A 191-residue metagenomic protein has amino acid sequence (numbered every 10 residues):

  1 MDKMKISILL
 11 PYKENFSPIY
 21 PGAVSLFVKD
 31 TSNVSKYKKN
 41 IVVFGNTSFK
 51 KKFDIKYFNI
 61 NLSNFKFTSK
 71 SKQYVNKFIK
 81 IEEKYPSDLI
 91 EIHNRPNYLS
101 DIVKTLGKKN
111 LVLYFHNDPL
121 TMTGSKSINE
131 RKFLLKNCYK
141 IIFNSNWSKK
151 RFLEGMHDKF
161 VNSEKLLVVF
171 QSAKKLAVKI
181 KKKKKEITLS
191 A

Functional and structural regions predicted by a protein language model:
K3-P21: Nucleotide-activated donor-dependent transferases that construct or modify glycoconjugates
S7, I142, V169, L176 (+1 more regions): Conserved donor-binding/catalytic core segment of Leloir-type glycosyltransferases
P11, F27, F44-N46, I92-N94 (+2 more regions): Replace "coordinates the UDP/GDP/TDP-sugar" with "coordinates nucleotide-activated sugar donors
Y12-P18, F27-S69, N162-S163: N-terminal strand-loop element at the rim of the active site of nucleotide-sugar-dependent glycosyltransferases
D30, I79-K80, G124-I141: Membrane-proximal helix-turn-helix segments that form the acceptor-binding/catalytic region of lipid-linked
F65-L89, L99, K126: An amphipathic, basic-hydrophobic alpha-helix
I92-Y98, F115: Short His-centered aromatic/hydrophobic patch
C138-K165, A173-K175: A short, active-site helix/loop in glycosyltransferases that binds the activated sugar's phosphate group
